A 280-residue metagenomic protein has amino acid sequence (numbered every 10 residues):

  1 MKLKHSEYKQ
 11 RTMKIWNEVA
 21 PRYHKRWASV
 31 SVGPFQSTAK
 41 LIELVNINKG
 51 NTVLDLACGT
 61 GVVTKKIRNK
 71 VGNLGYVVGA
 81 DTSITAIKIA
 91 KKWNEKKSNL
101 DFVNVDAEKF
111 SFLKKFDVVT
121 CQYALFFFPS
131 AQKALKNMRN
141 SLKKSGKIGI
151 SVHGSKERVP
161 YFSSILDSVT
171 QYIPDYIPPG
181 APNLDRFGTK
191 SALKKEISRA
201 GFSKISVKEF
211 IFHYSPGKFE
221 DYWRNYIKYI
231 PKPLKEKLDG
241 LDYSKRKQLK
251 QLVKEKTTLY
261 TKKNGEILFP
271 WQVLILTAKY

Functional and structural regions predicted by a protein language model:
K2-K49, V62-K66, A86-I89, W93 (+2 more regions): Conserved class I S-adenosyl-L-methionine
K2-Y8, R26, S31-F35, T60-V62 (+1 more regions): Conserved Class I S-adenosyl-L-methionine
T52-F110, K133: Class I SAM-dependent methyltransferase SAM/SAH-binding core
I67, M138, A278: Class I S-adenosylmethionine-dependent transferase superfamily signal
E108-V119: A short acidic, Gly/Pro-enriched loop at the edge of an enzyme's catalytic core that lines a small-molecule cofactor
D117-A131, G154: A short SAM/SAH-binding and catalytic strip from SAM-dependent methyltransferases
Q132-K147: A short glycine-rich, Lys/Arg-flanked "PGG" loop and its adjoining helix->strand segment in the class I
G149-D175: Conserved class I S-adenosyl-L-methionine
